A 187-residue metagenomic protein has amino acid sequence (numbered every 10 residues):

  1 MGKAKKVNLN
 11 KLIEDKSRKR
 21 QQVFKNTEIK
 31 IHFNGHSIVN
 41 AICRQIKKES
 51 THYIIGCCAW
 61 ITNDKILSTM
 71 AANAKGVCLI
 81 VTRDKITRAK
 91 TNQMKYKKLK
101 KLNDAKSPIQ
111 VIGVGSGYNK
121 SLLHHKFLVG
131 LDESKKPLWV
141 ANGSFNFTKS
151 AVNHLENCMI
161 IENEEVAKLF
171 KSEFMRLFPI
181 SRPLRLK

Functional and structural regions predicted by a protein language model:
M1-R44: Short, compositionally biased "basic patch" segments
G2-E14, L131, L138-K187: Signature of lipid phosphatidyltransferase scaffolds
E28-G35, I55-A59, G117: Short, flexible loop segments at the rims of nucleotide/cofactor-binding pockets, characterized by
I42-P108: Primarily the HKD phosphodiesterase
G115-N119, S150: Short Gly/Pro-enriched turn/cap motifs at secondary-structure boundaries
L122-H124, H154: Short, solvent-exposed loop/turn segments at the edges of secondary structure
H125-K126, S144: Conserved RecA-like P-loop NTPase helicase motor core
